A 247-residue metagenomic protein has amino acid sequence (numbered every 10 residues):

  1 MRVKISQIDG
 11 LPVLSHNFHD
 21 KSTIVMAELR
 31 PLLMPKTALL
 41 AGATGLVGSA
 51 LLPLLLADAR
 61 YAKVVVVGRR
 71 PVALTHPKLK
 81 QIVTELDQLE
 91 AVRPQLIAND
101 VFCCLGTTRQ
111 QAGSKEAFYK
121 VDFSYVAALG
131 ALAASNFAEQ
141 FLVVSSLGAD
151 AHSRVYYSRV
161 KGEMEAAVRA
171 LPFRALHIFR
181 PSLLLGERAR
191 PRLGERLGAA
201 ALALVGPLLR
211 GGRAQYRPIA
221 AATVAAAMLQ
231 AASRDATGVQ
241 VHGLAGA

Functional and structural regions predicted by a protein language model:
M1-L33: N-terminal amphipathic/basic-hydrophobic helices that include classical n-h-c signal peptides and signal-anchor
T37-A57: N-terminal Rossmann NAD(P)H-binding glycine-rich loop of SDR-like oxidoreductase domains
A38, A73, L79-N136, D150 (+1 more regions): NAD(P)H-binding glycine-rich loop region in Rossmannoid oxidoreductase-like domains and their noncatalytic homologs
A41, G113-K115, K120-E163, A170 (+1 more regions): Conserved Rossmann-fold NAD(P)-dependent oxidoreductase catalytic core, especially the SDR/UDP-sugar
A43, A59-A62, P77, A151-A247: Oxidoreductase cofactor-interface core, primarily capturing Rossmann-like NAD(P)-dependent enzymes
V47-L51, L129, M164: Hydrophobic residues within alpha-helices that form the first helical element adjacent to the glycine-rich loop
V66-A73: Short, polar loop motifs at secondary-structure junctions
L105, L142-S145, S182: Active-site beta-alpha turn of Rossmann-fold NAD(P)-dependent dehydrogenases/reductases
